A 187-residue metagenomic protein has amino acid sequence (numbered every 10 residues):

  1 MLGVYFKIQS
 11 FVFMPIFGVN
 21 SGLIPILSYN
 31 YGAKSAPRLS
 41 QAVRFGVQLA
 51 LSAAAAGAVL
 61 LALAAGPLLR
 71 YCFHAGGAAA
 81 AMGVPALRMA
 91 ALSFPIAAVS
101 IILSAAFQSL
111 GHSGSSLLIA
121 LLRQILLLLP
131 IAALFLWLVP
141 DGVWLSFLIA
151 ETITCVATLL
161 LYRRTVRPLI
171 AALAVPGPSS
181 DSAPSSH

Functional and structural regions predicted by a protein language model:
L2, K7, V12, G76 (+4 more regions): Residue-level signal for functionally critical sites in structured catalytic/ligand-binding pockets
L2-V59, L63-A65, A97-S116: Small-residue-rich hydrophobic transmembrane alpha-helices
G3, Q9-V12, A80-R88, R123: Alpha-helical membrane-interface segments at transmembrane helix boundaries
M14, S115, P130-I131, I170: Enrichment for repetitive, rod-forming helical segments
F17-N20, A90-S109, S115-L127, D141-L159: Short runs within selected transmembrane alpha-helices of multi-pass transporters and secretion channels
L27-S93, L134-H187: Short alpha-helical transmembrane segments in multi-pass integral membrane proteins
I125, L129-F135: Transmembrane helix segments
